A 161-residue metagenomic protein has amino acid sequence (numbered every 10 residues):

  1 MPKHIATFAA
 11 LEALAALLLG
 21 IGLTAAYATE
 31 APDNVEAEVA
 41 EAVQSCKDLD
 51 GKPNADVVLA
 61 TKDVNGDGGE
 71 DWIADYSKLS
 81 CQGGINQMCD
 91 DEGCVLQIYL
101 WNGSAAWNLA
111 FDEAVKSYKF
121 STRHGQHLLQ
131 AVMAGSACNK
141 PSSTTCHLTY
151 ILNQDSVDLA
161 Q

Functional and structural regions predicted by a protein language model:
M1-T7: N-terminal secretory signal peptides that target proteins for export/translocation
I5, G20, Y27-E36, Q44-D48 (+1 more regions): Acidic, small-residue rich beta-repeat scaffolds with periodic aromatic anchors
A10-G22: Bacterial N-terminal signal peptides
A28-A42, G84-A110, T144, T149-Q154: Beta-propeller blade repeat segments, especially FG-GAP/WD-type strand-to-loop junctions in 6- to 7-bladed propeller
K52-A60: Signature of short aromatic-glycine-proline-rich micro-motifs recurring in repeat-based ectodomains
L59-D67: Acidic, divalent-cation-chelating loop motifs in proteins
G66-S77, H124-V132: Acidic/hydrophobic-patterned starts of short beta strands in beta-sheet-rich repeat architectures
K78-C89, S136-S142: Short, conserved, GDST-rich strand-edge loop motifs in beta-rich repeat architectures
